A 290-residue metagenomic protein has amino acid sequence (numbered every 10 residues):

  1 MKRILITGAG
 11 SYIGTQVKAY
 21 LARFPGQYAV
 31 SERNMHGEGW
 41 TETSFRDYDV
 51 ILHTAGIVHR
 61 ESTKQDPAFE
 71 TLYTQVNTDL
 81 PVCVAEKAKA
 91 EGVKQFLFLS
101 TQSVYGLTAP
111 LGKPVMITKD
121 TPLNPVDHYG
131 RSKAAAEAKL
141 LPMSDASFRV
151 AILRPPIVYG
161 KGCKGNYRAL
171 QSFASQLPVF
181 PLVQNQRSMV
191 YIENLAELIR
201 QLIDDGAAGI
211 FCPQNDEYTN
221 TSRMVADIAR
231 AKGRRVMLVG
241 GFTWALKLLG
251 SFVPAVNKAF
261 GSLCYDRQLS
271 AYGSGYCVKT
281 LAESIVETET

Functional and structural regions predicted by a protein language model:
R3-R23: N-terminal Rossmann NAD(P)H-binding glycine-rich loop of SDR-like oxidoreductase domains
G37-A90, Y105-L107: NAD(P)H-binding glycine-rich loop region in Rossmannoid oxidoreductase-like domains and their noncatalytic homologs
L72-C83, L123, D127, R131-S132 (+1 more regions): Glycine-rich NAD(P)-binding loop of the Rossmann-fold in SDR/ketoreductase-type enzymes
C83-H128, A151: Conserved Rossmann-fold NAD(P)-dependent oxidoreductase catalytic core, especially the SDR/UDP-sugar
N124-A151: Active-site Tyr-X1-5-Lys
A134, S147-F148, V158-A169, Q201-F211 (+2 more regions): Glycine/proline-rich active-site loop of Rossmann-fold NAD(P)-dependent oxidoreductases
S172-V190, N194: A conserved pocket-lining segment of Rossmann-fold NAD(P)-dependent short-chain dehydrogenase/reductase
L198-V256, K279-T290: Mid/C-terminal beta-alpha module of Rossmann-like enzyme folds, strongest in SDR-family dehydrogenases/epimerases
